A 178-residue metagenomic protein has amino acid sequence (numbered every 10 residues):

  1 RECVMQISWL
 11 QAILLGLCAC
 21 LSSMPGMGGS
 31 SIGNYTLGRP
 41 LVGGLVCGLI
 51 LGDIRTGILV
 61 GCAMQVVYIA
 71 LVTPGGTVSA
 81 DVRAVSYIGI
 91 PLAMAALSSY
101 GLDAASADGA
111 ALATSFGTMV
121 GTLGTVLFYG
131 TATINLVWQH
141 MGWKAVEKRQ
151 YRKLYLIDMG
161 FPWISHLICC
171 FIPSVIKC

Functional and structural regions predicted by a protein language model:
M5-A84: Hydrophobic transmembrane alpha-helices
M5-I13, C47-I58, M94-G117, C178: Helix-coil boundary and interhelical linker segments in multi-pass alpha-helical membrane proteins
L17, D53, I88, L123-V126: Hydrophobic residues within the alpha-helical transmembrane core of Major Facilitator Superfamily
S22, G26-M27, L51-G52, A93 (+4 more regions): Membrane-water interface at transmembrane helix exits
L41-L51, Y87-L97, W163-H166: Small-residue-rich segments of transmembrane alpha-helices in multi-pass membrane proteins, especially helix faces
A63-T122, M141-K153: Membrane-interface helix-loop-helix junctions at boundaries between adjacent transmembrane segments
A107-C178: Helix-loop-helix junctions within the multi-pass membrane cores of secondary transporters/permeases
